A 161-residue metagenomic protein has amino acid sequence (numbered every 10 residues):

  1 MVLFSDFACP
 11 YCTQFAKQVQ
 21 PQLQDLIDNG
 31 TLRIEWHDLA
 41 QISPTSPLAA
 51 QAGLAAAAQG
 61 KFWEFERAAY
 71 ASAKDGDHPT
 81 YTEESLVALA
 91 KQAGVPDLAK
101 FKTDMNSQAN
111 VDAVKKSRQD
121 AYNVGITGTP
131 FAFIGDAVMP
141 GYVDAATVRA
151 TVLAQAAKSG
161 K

Functional and structural regions predicted by a protein language model:
M1-L3: Short, well-ordered beta-strand elements
S5-L86, K91: Structural alpha/beta surface segment adjacent to cysteine/selenocysteine redox centers across thiol/disulfide enzymes
K91-K161: C-terminal cap of thioredoxin/glutaredoxin-like
